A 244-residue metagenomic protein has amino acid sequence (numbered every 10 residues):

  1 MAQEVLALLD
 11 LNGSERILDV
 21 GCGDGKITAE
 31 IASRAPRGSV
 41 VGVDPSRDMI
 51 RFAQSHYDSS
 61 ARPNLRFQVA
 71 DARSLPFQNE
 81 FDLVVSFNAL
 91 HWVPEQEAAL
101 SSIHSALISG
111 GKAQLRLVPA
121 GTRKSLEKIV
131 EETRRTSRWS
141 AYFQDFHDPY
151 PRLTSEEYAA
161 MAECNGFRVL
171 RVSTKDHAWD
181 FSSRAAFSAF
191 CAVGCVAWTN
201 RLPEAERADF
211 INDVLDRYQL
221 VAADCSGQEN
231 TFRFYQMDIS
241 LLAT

Functional and structural regions predicted by a protein language model:
M1-E15, E30: Conserved alpha-helix/loop element of class I SAM-dependent methyltransferases that forms part of the SAM/SAH-binding
L6, A29-A32, L100-H104, E131: A structural alpha-helix within SAM-dependent methyltransferase catalytic domains
R16-V20, D24-S74: Class I SAM-dependent methyltransferase SAM/SAH-binding core
D24-K26, F146, Y150-T244: Conserved Class I S-adenosyl-L-methionine
R73-V84: A short acidic, Gly/Pro-enriched loop at the edge of an enzyme's catalytic core that lines a small-molecule cofactor
L83-Q96, P119: A short SAM/SAH-binding and catalytic strip from SAM-dependent methyltransferases
E97-K112: A short glycine-rich, Lys/Arg-flanked "PGG" loop and its adjoining helix->strand segment in the class I
Q114-W139: Conserved class I S-adenosyl-L-methionine
